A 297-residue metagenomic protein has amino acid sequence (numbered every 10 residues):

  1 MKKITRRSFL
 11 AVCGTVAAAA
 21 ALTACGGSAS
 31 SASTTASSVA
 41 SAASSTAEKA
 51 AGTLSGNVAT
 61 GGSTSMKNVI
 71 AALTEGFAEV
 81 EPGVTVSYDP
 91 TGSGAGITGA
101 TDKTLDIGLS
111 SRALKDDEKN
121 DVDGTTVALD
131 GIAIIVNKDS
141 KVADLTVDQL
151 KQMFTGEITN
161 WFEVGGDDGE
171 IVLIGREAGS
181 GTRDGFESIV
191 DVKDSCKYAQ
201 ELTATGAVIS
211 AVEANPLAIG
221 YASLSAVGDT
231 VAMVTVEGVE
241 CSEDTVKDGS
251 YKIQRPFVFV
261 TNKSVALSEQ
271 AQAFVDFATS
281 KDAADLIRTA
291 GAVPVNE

Functional and structural regions predicted by a protein language model:
K2-I4, G26-A32, A36-E297: Exported/periplasmic ABC-transporter solute-binding proteins
R6-L10: N-terminal export leaders
G14-A18: Hydrophobic helical h-region of N-terminal Sec-dependent signal peptides in bacterial secretory/periplasmic proteins
A21-A24: C-terminal motif of bacterial Sec signal peptides marking the signal peptidase cleavage site
